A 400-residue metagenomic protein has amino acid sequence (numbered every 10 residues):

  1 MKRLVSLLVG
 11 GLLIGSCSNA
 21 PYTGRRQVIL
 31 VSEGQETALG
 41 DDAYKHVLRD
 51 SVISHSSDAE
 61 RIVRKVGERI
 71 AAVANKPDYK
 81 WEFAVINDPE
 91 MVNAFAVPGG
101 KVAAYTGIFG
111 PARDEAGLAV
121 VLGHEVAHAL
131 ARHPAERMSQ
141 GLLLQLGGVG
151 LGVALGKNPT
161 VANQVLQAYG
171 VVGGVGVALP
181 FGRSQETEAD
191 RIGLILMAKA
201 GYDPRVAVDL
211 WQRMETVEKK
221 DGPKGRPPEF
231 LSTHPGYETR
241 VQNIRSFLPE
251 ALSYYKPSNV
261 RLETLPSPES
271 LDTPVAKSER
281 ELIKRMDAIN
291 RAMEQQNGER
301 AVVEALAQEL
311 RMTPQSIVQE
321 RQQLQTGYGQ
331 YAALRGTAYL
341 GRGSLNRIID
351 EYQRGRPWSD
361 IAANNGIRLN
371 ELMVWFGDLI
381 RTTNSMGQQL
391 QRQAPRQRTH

Functional and structural regions predicted by a protein language model:
M1-G15: Sec-dependent bacterial lipoprotein signal peptides
L4, C17-E281, G329, R396-H400: A Zn2+-metalloprotease active-site environment signal
G11-L12, T160-A162, A168, Q212-R213 (+3 more regions): Short, flexible segments with low predicted structural confidence
L271-H400: General marker for long, soluble alpha-helical cores
